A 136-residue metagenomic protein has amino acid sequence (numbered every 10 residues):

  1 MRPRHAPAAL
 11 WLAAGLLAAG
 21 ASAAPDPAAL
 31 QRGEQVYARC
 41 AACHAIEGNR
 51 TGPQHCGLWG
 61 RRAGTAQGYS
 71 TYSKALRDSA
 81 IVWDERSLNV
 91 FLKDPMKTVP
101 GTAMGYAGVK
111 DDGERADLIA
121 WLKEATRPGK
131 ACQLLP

Functional and structural regions predicted by a protein language model:
M1-R4: N-terminal secretory signal peptides that target proteins for export/translocation
A8-A18: Bacterial N-terminal signal peptides
A13, P25, A80, A107-K110: Pocket-edge positions in alpha/beta enzyme catalytic cores
A18-V36, P136: Electrostatic cytochrome c docking/interface patches
L30-E34, A45, N49-D84, Y106-G108: Gly/Gly-Pro-rich "capping" loops immediately C-terminal to redox-active cysteine motifs in periplasmic/lumenal
Q35-A38, R127: Disulfide-bonded cysteine motifs in exported proteins
C40-C43: Short cysteine clusters
D84-Q133: C-terminal capping alpha-helices of c-type cytochrome domains
